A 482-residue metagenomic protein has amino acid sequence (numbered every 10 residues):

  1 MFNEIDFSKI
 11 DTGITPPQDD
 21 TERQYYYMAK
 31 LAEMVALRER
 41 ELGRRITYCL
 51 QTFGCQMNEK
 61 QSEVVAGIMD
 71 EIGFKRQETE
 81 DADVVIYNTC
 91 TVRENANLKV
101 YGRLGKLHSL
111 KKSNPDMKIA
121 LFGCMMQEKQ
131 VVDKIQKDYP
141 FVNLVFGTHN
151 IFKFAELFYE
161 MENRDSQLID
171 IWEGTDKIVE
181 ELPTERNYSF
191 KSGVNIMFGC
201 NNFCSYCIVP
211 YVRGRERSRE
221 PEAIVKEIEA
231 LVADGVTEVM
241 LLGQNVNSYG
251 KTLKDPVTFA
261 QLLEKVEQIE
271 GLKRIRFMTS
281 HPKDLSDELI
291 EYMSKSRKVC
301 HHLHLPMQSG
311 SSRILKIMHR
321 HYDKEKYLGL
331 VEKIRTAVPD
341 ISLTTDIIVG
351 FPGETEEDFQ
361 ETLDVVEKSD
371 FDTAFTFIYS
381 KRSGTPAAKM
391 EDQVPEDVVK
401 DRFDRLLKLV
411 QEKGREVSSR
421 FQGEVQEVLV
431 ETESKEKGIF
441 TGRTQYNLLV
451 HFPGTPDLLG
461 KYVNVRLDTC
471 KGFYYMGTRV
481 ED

Functional and structural regions predicted by a protein language model:
M1-Y249, E325-T336, Q360, E367-K368 (+2 more regions): Proteins enriched for Cys/Gly/acidic motifs involved in redox and nucleic-acid/cofactor modification
I5, T12, K389-D482: Terminal RNA-binding accessory module
D116-L121, Q130, A233-E356, E367: Conserved SAM/AdoMet-binding glycine-rich loop
Q136-F152, A260-L272, K295-C300, E361-T373: Structural recognition of alpha->loop->beta junctions
F152, N202, N247, K283 (+3 more regions): Glycine-centered loop/turn positions within well-structured domains that cap or flank conserved ligand/cofactor-binding
N187-F190, C200-N202, V299, S309 (+5 more regions): Short flexible coil/turn linkers enriched for glycine and charged/polar residues that connect secondary-structure
C204, I224, L241, F277 (+7 more regions): Conserved, mostly hydrophobic/aromatic
K298-H301, R313-L429, K461: A structural motif corresponding to the C-terminal lobe/cap of the Radical SAM core domain
